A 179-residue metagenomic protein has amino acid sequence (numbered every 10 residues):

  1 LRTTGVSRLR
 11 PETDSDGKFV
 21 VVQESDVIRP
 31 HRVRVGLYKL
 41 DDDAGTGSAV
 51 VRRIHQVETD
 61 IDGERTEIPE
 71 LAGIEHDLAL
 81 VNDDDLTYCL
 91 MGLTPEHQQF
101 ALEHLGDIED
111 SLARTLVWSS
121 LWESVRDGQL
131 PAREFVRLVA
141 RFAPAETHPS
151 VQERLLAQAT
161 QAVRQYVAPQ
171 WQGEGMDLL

Functional and structural regions predicted by a protein language model:
L1-L179: Non-catalytic accessory/interaction domains
